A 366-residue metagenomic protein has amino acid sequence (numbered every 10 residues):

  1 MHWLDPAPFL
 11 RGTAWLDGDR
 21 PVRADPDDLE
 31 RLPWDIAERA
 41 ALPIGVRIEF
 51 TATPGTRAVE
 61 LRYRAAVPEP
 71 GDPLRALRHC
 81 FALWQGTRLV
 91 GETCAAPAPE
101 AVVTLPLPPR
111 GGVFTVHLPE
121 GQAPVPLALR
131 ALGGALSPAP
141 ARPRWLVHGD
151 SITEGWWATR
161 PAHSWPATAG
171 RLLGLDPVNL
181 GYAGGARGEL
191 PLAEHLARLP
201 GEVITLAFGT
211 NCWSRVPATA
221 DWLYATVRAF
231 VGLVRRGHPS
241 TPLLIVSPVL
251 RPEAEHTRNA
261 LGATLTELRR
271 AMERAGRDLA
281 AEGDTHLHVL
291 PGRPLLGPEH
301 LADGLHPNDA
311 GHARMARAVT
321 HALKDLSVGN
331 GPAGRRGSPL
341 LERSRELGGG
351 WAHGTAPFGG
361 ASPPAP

Functional and structural regions predicted by a protein language model:
M1-R144, K324-R335, P339-S344, G350-G354 (+2 more regions): N-terminal secretory targeting modules
R11, G18, E154, G297-P298 (+1 more regions): Generic structural "secondary-structure junction" signal
P43, R187, A229: Short, conserved clusters of charged catalytic residues that mark active-site and nucleotide-handling motifs
P54, P191-R335: Alpha-helical cap/lid subdomain in secreted, periplasmic, or secretory-pathway luminal O-acyl-processing enzymes
A65-V67, S151, T210, V249: Residue-level signal for short, function-critical loop segments
H117-P200, A361: Serine-esterase "nucleophile elbow" of acetyl-processing enzymes
